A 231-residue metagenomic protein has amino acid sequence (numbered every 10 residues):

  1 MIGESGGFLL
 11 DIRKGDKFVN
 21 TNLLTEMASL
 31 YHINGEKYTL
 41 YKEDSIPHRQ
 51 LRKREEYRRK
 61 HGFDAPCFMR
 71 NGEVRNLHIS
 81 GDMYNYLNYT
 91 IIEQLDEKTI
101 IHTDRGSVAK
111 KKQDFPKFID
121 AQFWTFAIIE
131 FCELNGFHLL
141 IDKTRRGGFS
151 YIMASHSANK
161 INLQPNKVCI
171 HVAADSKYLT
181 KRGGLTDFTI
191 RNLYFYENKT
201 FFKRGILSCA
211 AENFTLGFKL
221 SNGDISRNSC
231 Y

Functional and structural regions predicted by a protein language model:
M1-Y231: Phosphate/NTP-binding elements of NTP-utilizing enzymes
